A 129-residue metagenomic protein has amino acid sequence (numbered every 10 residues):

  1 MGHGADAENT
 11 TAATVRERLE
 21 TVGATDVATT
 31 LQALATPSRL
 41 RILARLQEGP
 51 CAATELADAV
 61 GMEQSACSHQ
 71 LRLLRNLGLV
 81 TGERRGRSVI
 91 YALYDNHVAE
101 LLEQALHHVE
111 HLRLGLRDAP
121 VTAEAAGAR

Functional and structural regions predicted by a protein language model:
M1-D26, D95-R129: Amphipathic alpha-helical dimerization/coiled-coil segments that flank or bridge DNA-binding/regulatory modules
R18-S65, R85, V89-H97: N-terminal helix-turn-helix DNA-binding core of bacterial DNA-binding proteins
P50-C51, R75, L106: Residue-level detector of secondary-structure transition/capping positions
D58, R75-N76: Alpha-helical residues within the helix-turn-helix
Q70: Residues within the DNA-recognition helix of helix-turn-helix
